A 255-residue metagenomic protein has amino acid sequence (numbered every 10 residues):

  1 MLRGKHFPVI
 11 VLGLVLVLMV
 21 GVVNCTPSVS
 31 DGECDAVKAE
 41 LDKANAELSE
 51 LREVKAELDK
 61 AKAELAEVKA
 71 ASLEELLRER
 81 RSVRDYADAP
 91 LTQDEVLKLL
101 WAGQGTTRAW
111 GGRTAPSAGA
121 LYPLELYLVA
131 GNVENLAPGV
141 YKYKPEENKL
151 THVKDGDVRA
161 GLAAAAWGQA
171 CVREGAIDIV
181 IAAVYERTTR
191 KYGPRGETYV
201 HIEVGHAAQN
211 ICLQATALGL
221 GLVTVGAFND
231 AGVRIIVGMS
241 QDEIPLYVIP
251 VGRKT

Functional and structural regions predicted by a protein language model:
M1-S30: Secretory targeting signatures
V29-L41: Short, low-complexity, disordered segments immediately C-terminal to signal peptides in bacterial exported proteins
L41, E47-L48, E53, L58-E174: N-terminal amphipathic, basic helical "cap/leader" segment at the start of enzyme domains
R80, L99, L126, I177-R187 (+1 more regions): Small-aliphatic-rich amphipathic alpha-helix that forms the alpha element of a beta-alpha
Q104, G131-V133, P145-E146, A182-E186 (+2 more regions): Solvent-exposed coil/turn segments that connect beta secondary-structure elements in extracytoplasmic/periplasmic
A118, L222-V225, Q241: Short, surface-exposed helix-loop/turn micro-motifs enriched in polar/charged residues
K142, D178-V180, V248: Conserved hydrophobic/aromatic beta-strand scaffold that supports enzyme active sites
G238-T255: A glycine-rich helix N-cap at a beta->alpha junction
